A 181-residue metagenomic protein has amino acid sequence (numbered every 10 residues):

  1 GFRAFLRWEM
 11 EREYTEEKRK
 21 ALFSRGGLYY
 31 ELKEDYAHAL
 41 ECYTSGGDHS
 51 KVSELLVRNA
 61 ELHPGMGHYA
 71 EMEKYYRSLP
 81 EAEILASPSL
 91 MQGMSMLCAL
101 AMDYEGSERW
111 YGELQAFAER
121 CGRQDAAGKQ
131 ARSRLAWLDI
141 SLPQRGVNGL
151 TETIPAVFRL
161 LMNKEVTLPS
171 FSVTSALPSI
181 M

Functional and structural regions predicted by a protein language model:
G1-G26, H49-S50: Short capping/hinge segments at domain boundaries that bridge a core fold to an adjacent linker or tail
R7, K20-E31, L56-R58, Q92: Alpha-helical tetratricopeptide repeat
E16, K20, Y36, H49 (+4 more regions): TPR-repeat structural position
E16-G46: Leucine-rich, amphipathic alpha-helical/linker segments
R25, S45-G46, R58, E71-S78 (+3 more regions): The canonical alpha-helical register within tetratricopeptide repeats
K33, G46, M66, A101 (+1 more regions): Structural motif corresponding to the intra-repeat A-B loop/turn of tetratricopeptide repeats
Y36, L40-E83, S87-S95: Short, well-ordered secondary-structure microsegments that present a prominent hydrophobic/aromatic side chain
A82-M181: Internal alpha-solenoid helical repeat scaffolds
